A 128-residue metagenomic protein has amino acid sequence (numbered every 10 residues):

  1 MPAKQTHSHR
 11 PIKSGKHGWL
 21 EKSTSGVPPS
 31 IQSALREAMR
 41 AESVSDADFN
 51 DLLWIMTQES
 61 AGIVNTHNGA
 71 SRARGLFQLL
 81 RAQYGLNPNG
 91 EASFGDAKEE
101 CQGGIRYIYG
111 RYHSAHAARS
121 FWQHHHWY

Functional and structural regions predicted by a protein language model:
Q5-A61: Export/targeting segments at the very N-terminus of extracytoplasmic proteins
S30, A34, A38-A41, N50 (+3 more regions): Catalytic cores of secreted/periplasmic lytic hydrolases that degrade extracellular macromolecules
A47-I63, C101-I108, A118-Q123: Short, functionally critical alpha-helical segments immediately adjacent to catalytic or ligand/cofactor-binding
F49, A73, K98: Glycine-rich phosphate-binding loop at the start of an alpha helix
S60-H67, L86, W127-Y128: Secretory-pathway/luminal and periplasmic proteins that interact with or process carbohydrate-rich
G69-P88: Substrate-binding/active-site groove segments that recognize and process beta-1,4-linked N-acetyl-hexosamine
G90-E99: A short, structured beta-strand-centered segment in the mid-to-C-terminal lobe of catalytic cores from group-transfer
